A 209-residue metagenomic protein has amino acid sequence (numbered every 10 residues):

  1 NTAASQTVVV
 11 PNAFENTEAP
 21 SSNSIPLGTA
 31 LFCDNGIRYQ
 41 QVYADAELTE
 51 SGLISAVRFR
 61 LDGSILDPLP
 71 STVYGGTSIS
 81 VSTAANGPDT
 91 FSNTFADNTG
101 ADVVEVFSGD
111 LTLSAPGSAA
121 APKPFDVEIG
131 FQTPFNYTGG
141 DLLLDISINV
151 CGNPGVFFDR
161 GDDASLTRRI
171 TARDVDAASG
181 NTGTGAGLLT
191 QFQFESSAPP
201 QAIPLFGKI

Functional and structural regions predicted by a protein language model:
N1-G36, T184-I209: Boundary/junction segments of secreted and surface-exposed precursor proteins
V8-V10, I54-F59, I79-V81, I129 (+2 more regions): Hydrophobic beta-strand residues in large extracellular and virion-surface proteins
T17-I65: A short beta-strand-loop element at or near the start of a globular domain
C33, G140-P199: Proprotein-processing/basic-patch segments
E47-S51, D67-P68, Q132-G139: Surface-exposed acidic, glycine-flexible loop patches that form ligand/cofactor-binding and adhesion interfaces
R60-D62, I79-N86, S147, A172 (+2 more regions): Predominantly extracellular/luminal cell-surface or secreted proteins
G63-G75: Short acidic, Gly/Pro-enriched loop/turn segments at secondary-structure junctions
T72-S165: Aromatic- and Gly/Pro-enriched, solvent-exposed loop/edge beta-strand patches characteristic of beta-rich domains
